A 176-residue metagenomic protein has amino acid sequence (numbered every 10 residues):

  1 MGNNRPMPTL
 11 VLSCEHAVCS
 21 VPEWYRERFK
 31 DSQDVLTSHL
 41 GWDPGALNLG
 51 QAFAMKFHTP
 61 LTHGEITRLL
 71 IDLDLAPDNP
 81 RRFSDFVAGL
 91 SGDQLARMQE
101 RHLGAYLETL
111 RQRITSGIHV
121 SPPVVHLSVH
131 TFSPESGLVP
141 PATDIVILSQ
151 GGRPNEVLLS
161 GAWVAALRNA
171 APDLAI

Functional and structural regions predicted by a protein language model:
M1-I176: N-terminal catalytic or cofactor-binding beta/alpha core of small enzyme domains
